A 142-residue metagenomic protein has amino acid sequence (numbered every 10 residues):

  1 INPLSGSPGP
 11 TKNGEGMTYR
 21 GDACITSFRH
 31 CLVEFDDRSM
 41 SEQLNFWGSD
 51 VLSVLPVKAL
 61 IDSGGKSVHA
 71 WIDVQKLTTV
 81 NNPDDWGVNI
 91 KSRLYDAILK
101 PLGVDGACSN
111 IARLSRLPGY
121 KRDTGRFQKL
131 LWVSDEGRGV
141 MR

Functional and structural regions predicted by a protein language model:
I1-K66, V74-R93: Signature for HUH/AEP ssDNA processing cores
Q43, I98, M141-R142: Generic structural signal of hydrophobic/aromatic residues within well-ordered alpha-helices of folded domains
S53-L55, Y95-D105: A common structural junction motif
G65, H69, A112: Short, well-structured alpha-helical interface segments that form or flank functional binding sites
I90-A97, R116: Alpha-helical scaffold elements adjacent to nucleotide-binding pockets in ATP/GTP-utilizing enzyme cores
L102-R142: Catalytic "initiation/cleavage/transfer" segments centered on a nucleophilic residue and adjacent nucleic-acid-engaging
